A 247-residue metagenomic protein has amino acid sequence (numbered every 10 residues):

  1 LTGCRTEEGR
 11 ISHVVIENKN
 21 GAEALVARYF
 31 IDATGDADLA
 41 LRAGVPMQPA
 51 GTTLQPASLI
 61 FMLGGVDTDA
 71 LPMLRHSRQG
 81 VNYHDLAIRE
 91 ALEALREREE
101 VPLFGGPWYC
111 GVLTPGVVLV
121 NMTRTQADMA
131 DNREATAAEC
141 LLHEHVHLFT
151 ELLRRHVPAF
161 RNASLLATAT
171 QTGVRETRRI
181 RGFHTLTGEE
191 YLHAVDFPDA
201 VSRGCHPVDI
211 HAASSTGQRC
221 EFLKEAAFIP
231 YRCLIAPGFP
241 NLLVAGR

Functional and structural regions predicted by a protein language model:
L1-S12: A conserved short coil-to-beta-strand element within the FAD-binding core of flavoproteins
C4, E17-Y29, A33-R247: Flavin (FAD/FMN)-binding glycine-rich loop and adjacent Rossmann-like elements that form
